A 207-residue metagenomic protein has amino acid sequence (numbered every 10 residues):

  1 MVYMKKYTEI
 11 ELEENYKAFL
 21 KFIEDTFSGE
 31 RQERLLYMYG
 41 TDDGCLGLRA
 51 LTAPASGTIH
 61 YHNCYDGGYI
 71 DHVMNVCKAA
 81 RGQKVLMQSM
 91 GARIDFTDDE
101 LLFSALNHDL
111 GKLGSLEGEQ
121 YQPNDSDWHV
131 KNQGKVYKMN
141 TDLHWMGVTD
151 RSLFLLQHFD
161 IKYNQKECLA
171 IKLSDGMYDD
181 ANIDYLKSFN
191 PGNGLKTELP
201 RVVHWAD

Functional and structural regions predicted by a protein language model:
V2-N132: Acidic/His-rich, divalent-metal-binding segments that scaffold phosphate/diphosphate chemistry
T58-G67, D71, Q83, I94-A206: Divalent metal-dependent catalytic cores for phosphoryl transfer on phosphate-bearing substrates
